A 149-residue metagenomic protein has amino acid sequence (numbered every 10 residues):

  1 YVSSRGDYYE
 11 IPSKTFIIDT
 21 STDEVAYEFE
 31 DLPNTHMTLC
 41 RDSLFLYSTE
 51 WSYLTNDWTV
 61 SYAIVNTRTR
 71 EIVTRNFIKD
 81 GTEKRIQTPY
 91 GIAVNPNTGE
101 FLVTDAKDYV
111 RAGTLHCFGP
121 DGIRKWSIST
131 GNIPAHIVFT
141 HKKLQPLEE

Functional and structural regions predicted by a protein language model:
Y1-T20, V25: Solenoidal tandem-repeat scaffolds enriched in leucines and small polar residues
V2-S3, L46-S48, V103-T104: Residue position within the beta-strands of beta-propeller blades
G6-D7, E50-S52, K107: Residue-level signature of beta-propeller blades and closely related beta-rich strand-turn architectures in secreted
Y9-I17, L54-I64, V110-H116: Structural motif
T20, T67, G119-P120: Inter-blade boundary loops/turns of WD-repeat beta-propellers
T22-E30, E71-K84, I123-I128: A short beta-strand motif characteristic of beta-propeller blades
E30-S43, K84-A93, T130-L144: Repeated scaffold domains used in trafficking and secretory/extracellular systems, primarily beta-propellers
I72-A106: C-terminal hydrophobic structural anchor segments that stabilize assembly/packing rather than catalytic chemistry
